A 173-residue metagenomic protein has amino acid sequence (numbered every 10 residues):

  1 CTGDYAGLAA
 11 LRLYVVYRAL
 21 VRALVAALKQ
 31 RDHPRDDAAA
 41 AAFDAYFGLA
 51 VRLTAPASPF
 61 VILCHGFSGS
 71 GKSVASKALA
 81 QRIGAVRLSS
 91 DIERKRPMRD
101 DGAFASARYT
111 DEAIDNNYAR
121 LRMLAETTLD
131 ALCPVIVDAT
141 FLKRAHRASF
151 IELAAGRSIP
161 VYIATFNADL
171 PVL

Functional and structural regions predicted by a protein language model:
T2-T54: Helix-rich C-terminal or lid/interface subdomains of diverse kinases
A57-I62, A131-C133: Pre-Walker A (Motif I) flank of P-loop NTPase domains
I62-C64, S90: Hydrophobic anchor at the beta1->P-loop junction of P-loop NTPases
F67: P-loop (Walker A) phosphate-binding loop of NTP-binding proteins
K72: Conserved lysine of the Walker
A75, L79: Hydrophobic positions on the alpha1 helix immediately C-terminal to the Walker A/P-loop
A80-C133: Conserved substrate/cofactor phosphate-moiety recognition/catalytic segment in nucleotide-dependent phosphotransferases
G156-L173: Conserved phosphate-donor/acceptor-positioning beta-strand/loop module used by diverse small-molecule
